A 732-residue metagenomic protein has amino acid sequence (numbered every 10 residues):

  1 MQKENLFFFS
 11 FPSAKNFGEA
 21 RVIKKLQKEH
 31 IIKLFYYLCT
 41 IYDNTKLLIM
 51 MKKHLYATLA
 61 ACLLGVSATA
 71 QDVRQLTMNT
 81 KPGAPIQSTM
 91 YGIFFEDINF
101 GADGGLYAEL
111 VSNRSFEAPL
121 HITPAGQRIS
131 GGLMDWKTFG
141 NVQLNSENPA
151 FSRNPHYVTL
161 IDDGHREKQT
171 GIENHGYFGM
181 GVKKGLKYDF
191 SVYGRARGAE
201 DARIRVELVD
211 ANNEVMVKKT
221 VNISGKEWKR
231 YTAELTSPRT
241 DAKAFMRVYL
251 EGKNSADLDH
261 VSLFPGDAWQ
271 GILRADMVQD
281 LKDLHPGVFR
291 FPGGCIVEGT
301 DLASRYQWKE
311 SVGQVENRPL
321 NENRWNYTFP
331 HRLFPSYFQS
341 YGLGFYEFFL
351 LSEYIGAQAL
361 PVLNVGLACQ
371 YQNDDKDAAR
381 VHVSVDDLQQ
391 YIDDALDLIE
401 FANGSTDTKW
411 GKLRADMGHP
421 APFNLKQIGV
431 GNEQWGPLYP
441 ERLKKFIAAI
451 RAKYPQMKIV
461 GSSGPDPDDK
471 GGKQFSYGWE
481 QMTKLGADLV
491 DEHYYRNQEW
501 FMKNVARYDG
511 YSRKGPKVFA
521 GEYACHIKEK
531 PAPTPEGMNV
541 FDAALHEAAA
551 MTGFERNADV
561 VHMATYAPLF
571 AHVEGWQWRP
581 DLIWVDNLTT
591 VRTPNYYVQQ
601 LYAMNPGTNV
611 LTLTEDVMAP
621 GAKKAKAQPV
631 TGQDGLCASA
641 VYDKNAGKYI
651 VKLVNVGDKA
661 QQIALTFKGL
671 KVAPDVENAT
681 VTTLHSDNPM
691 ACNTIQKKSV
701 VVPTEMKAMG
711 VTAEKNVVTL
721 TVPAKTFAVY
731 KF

Functional and structural regions predicted by a protein language model:
Q71-S340, Q358-L360, D375-Q389, N432 (+6 more regions): Extracellular and organelle-lumenal recognition/adhesion modules and their flexible linkers in secreted
I93, V192, H285, S352 (+6 more regions): Conserved, mostly hydrophobic/aromatic
F116, K184-L186, N609-V656, I663: Surface beta-strand/loop "capping" patches
Y193-G198, T236-P238, M604, V654-V656 (+1 more regions): Solvent-exposed strand-to-loop "edge" motifs in beta-rich extracellular domains
L235-P238, A244-F245, G266-P286, S340-I355 (+5 more regions): An active-site-proximal structural segment forming one wall of the substrate-binding cleft that immediately precedes
E251, P292-C295, V365, Q370 (+2 more regions): Active-site groove signature of glycoside hydrolases
L351, A448-A449, P455-K458, W479-K484 (+3 more regions): Catalytic-core region of carbohydrate-active enzymes that cleave or remodel glycosidic bonds
G621-T631, V654-F732: C-terminal beta-sandwich/jelly-roll accessory domains of carbohydrate-active enzymes
